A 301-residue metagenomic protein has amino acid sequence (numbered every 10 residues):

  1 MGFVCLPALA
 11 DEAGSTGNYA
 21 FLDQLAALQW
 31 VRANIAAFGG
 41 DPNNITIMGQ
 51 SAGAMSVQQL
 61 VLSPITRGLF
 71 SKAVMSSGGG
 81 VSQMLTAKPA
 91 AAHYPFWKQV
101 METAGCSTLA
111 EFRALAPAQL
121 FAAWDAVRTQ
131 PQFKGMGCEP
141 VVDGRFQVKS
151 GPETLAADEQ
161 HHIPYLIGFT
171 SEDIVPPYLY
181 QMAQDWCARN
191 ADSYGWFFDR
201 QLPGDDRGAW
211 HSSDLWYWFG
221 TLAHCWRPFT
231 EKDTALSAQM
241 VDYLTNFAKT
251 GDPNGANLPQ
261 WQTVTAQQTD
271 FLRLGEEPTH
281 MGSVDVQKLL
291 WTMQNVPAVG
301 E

Functional and structural regions predicted by a protein language model:
M1-C106, P152-P176, W186-A191: Serine-hydrolase-like catalytic core of hydrolytic proteins
P7, K72, G79-A87, T103 (+4 more regions): Substrate-gating cap/lid region and adjacent catalytic-acid/histidine neighborhood within extracellular/lumenal
N34, F38, S63-P64, T221 (+1 more regions): Generic structural signal for alpha-helix termini and adjacent loop/cap motifs
M48-A52, W196-D205, P259-T265: Short, solvent-exposed turn/loop segments enriched in Gly/Ser/Thr/Pro and often Arg
L62-T66, D206-W210, T263-V264: Short glycine-biased active-site loop of nucleotidyltransferases that positions the nucleotide triphosphate and helps
N254-G282: Mature extracytoplasmic/periplasmic domains
E277-E301: Tryptophan-rich aromatic "cage" segments
